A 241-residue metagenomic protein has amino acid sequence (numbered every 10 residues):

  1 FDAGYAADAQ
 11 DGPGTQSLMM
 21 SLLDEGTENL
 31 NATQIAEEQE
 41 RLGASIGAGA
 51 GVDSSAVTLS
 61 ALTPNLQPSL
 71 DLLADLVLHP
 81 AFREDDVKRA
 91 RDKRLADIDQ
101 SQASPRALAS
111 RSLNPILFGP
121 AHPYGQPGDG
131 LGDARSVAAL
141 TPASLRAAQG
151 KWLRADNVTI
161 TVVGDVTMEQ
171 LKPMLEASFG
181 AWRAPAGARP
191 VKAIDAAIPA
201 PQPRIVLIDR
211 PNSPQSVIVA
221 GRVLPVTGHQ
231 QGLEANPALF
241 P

Functional and structural regions predicted by a protein language model:
F1-D11, E28-L66, K88, S101-N157 (+1 more regions): Non-catalytic beta-strand/loop surface segments
D11, Q230-P241: Short, intrinsically disordered, charge-balanced linker/junction segments flanking boundaries in proteins
P13-T27: Active-site SXXK
S17, V57, L73, R94 (+3 more regions): Divalent metal-coordination and catalytic microenvironments
G26-N29, V77-D85: Short, polar/flexible loop-turn hinges at active-site or ligand-entry regions and domain interfaces
L62-L66, G164-E169: Helix N-cap motif at beta-to-alpha junctions
P68-L72, E169-P173: Charge-rich, low-aromatic oligomerization/scaffolding segments with amphipathic character
D75-F82, A177-A186: A common structural junction motif
